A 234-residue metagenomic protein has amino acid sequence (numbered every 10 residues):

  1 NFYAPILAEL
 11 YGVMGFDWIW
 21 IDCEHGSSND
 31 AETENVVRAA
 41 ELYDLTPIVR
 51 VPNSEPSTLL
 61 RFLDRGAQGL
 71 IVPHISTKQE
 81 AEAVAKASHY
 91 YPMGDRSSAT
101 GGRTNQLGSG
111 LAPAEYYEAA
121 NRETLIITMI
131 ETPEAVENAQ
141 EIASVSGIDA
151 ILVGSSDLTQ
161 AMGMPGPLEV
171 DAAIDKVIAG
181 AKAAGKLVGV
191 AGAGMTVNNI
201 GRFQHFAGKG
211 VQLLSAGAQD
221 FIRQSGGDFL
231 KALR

Functional and structural regions predicted by a protein language model:
N1-R234: Expand to "…catalyze enediolate/carbanion chemistry for C-C bond making/breaking, isomerization, decarboxylation
